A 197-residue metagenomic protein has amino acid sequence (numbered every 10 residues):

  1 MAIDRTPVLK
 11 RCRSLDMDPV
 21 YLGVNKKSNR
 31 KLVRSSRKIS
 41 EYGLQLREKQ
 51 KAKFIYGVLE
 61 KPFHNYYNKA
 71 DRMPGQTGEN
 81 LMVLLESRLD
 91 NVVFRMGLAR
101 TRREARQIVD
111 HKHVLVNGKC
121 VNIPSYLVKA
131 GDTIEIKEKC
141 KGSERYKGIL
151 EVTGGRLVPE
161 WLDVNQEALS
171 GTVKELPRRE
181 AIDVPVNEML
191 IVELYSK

Functional and structural regions predicted by a protein language model:
M1-M96, I123-K197: Ferredoxin-like alpha/beta domains used as RNA- or RNAP-binding modules
R95, D110-H111: The C-terminal cap of the DNA-recognition helix in HTH/winged-HTH DNA-binding domains, marking the helix-to-coil
A99-R102: Beta-rich strand-turn-strand
E104-R106, E193: Short, hydrophobic/aromatic-rich beta-strand segments within well-structured domains
I108-V109, V128: Short, well-ordered loop/turn sites that connect or cap secondary structure elements
H113-V114, K119, K139: Short, surface-exposed secondary-structure boundary micro-motifs
